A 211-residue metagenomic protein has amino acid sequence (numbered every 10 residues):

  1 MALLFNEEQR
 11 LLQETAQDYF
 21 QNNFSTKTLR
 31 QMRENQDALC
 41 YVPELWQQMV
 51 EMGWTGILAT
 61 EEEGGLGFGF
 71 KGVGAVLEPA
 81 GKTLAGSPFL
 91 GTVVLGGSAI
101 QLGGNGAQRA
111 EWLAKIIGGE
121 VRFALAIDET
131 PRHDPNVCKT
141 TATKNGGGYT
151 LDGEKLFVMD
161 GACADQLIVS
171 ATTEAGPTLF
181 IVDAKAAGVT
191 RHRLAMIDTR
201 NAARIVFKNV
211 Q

Functional and structural regions predicted by a protein language model:
M1-L90, E111, K115: Amphipathic, small/basic residue-rich leader segments at the start of a protein or domain
F68-F70, D134-V137, D160-A164: Short glycine/proline-enriched turns and hinge-like loops at secondary-structure junctions
A85-A107: N-terminal glycine-rich flavin-associated loop
G103-E120: A generic, well-ordered mixed alpha/beta core segment in the N-terminal half of proteins
G119-T130: A short, Trp-centered hydrophobic/proline-enriched beta-strand micro-motif
A126, D152-H192: A short core secondary-structure module
D134-D152: Cytochrome P450 C-terminal beta-domain/meander region
V137-K139, T143, F157-V158, D183-Q211: Flexible, small-/acidic-enriched active-site or ligand-binding loops
